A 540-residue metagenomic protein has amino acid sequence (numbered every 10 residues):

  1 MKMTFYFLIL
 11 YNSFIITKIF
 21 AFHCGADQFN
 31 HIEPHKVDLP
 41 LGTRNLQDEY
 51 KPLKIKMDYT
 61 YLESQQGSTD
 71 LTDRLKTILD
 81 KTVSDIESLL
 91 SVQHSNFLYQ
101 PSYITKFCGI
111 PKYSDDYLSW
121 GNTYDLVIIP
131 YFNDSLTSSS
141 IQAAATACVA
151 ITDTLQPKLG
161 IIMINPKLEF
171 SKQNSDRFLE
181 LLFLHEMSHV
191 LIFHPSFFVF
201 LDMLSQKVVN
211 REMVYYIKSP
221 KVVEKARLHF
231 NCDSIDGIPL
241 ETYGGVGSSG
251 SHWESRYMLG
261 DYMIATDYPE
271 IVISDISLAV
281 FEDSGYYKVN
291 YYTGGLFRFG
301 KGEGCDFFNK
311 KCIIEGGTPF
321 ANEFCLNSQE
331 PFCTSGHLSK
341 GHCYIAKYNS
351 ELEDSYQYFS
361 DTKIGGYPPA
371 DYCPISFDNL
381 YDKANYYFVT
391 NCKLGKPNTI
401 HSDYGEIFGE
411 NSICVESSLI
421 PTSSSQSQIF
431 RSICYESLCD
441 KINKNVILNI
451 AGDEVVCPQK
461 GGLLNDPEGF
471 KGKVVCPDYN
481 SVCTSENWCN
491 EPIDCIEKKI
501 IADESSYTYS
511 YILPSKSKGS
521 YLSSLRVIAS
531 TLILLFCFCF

Functional and structural regions predicted by a protein language model:
K2-N12, R526-S530: Sec-dependent signal peptide recognition, specifically the positively charged N-region followed immediately by
M3, S13, I19, S517-G519: N-terminal cationic leader/targeting segments used for protein routing and processing
L10-D27, F536-F540: N-terminal signal peptide
F20-L184, H189-Y511: Extracellular zinc-dependent metalloprotease catalytic-domain scaffold
S510-K518: Low-complexity, Pro/Thr/Ser/Gly/Ala-rich linker/spacer regions in secreted, extracellular modular proteins
K518-F540: Cleavable C-terminal sorting propeptides in eukaryotic secreted/cell-surface proteins
